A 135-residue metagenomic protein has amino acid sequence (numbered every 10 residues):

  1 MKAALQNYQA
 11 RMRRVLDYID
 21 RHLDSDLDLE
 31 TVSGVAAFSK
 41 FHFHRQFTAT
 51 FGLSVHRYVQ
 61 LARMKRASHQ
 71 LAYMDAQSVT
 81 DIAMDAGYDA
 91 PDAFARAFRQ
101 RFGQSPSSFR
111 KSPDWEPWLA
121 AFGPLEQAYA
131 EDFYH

Functional and structural regions predicted by a protein language model:
M1-Q6, R14, D26-V59, A83-S105: Basic/polar phosphate-binding segments, predominantly the helix-turn-helix DNA-binding elements of transcriptional
R13-E30, T50-D85, S112-Y134: Terminal helix-turn-helix DNA-binding modules in bacterial transcription factors
